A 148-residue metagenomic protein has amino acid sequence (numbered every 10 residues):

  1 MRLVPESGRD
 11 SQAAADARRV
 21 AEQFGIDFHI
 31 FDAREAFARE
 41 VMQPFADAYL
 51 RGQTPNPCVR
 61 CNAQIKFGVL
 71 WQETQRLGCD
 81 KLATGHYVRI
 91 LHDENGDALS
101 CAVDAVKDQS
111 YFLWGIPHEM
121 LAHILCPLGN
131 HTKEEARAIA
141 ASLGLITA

Functional and structural regions predicted by a protein language model:
M1-G115, L125, T132-S142: ATP-dependent adenylation/nucleotidyltransferase module used to activate substrates
G144-A148: Mid-to-C-terminal catalytic subdomains of enzymes that bind/position adenosyl phosphate moieties or nucleic-acid
